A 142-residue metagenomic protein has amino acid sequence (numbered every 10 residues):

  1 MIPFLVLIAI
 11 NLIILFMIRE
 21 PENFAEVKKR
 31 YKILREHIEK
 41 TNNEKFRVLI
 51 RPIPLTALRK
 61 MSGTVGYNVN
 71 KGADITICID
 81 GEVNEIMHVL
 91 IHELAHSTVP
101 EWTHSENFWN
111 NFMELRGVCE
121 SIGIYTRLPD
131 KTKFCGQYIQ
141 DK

Functional and structural regions predicted by a protein language model:
M1-E85, E101-K142: Metalloprotease/metallohydrolase-associated module, dominated by Zn2+-dependent proteases
H88-P100: Active-site recognition of the HExxH zinc-binding catalytic motif
